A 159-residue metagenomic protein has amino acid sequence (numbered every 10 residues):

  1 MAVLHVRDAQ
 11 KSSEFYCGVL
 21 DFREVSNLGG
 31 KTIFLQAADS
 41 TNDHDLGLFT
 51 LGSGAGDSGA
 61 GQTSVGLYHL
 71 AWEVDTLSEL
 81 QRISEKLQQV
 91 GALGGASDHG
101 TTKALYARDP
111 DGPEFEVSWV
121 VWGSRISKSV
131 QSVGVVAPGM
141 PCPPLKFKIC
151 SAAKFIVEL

Functional and structural regions predicted by a protein language model:
M1, L35, V65-H69: Eukaryotic phosphotyrosine signaling hubs
M1-H5, E24: Mature N-terminal segment immediately following signal peptide/propeptide cleavage in secreted/periplasmic
V6-Q10, S64-E114, W119-R125, G139-F155: Vicinal oxygen chelate
Y16: Terminal peptide-recognition signature
V19-V25, A92: Conserved acetyl-CoA-binding loop of GNAT-fold acetyltransferases
R23-S64, E114-V121: Conserved short beta-strand elements that form part of the metal-binding/catalytic scaffold of enzyme active sites
E158-L159: A conserved mid-domain beta-alpha-beta active-site/ligand-binding segment of alpha/beta enzyme cores
